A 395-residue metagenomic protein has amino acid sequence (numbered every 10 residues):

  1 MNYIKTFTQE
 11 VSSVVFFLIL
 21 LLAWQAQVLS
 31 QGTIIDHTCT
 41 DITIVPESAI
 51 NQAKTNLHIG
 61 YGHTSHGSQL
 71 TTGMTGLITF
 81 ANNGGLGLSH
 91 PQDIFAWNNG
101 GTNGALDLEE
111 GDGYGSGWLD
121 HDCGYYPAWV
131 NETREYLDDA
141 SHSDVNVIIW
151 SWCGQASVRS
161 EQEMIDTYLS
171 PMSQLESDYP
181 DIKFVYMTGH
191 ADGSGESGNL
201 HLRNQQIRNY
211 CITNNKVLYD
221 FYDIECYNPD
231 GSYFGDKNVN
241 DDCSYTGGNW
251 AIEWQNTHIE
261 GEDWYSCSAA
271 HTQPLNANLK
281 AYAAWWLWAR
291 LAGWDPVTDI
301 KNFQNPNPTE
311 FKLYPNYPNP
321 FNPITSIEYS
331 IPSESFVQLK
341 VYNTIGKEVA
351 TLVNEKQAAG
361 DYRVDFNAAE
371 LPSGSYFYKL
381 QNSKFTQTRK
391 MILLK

Functional and structural regions predicted by a protein language model:
S13-Q27: Bacterial N-terminal signal peptides
T33-D138, A283, A289-R290: N-terminal carbohydrate-binding/catalytic regions of secreted carbohydrate-active enzymes
T55-H58, N83-L86, H142-I148, S177-V185 (+1 more regions): Loop/turn elements at helix/coil->beta-strand transitions in domains of secreted/extracellular proteins
C123-I165: Oxyanion-hole/transition-state-stabilizing segment in secreted/luminal serine hydrolases and related acyltransferases
G189-D230: Substrate-gating cap/lid alpha-helix
D241-V297: Histidine-centered active-site loop/cap adjacent to the catalytic His in serine esterases/O-acetyl transfer systems
K301-Y317, F321-V341, T351, R363-A368 (+1 more regions): Glycine-centered coil/turn sites that cap beta-strands in beta-rich domains
V353-K384, T388: Short, surface-exposed loop/turn motifs with a glycine/proline- and acidic-biased composition
